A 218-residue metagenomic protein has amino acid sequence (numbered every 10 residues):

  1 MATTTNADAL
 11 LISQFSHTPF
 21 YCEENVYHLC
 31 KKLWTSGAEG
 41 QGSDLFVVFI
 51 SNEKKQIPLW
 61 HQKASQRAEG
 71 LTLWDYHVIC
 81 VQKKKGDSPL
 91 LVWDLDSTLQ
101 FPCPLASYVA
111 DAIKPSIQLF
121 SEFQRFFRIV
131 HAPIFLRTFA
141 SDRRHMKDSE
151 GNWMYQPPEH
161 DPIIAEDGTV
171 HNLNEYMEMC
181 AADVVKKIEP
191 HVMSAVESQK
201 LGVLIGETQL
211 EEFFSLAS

Functional and structural regions predicted by a protein language model:
A2-S218: A structural boundary/capping signal
